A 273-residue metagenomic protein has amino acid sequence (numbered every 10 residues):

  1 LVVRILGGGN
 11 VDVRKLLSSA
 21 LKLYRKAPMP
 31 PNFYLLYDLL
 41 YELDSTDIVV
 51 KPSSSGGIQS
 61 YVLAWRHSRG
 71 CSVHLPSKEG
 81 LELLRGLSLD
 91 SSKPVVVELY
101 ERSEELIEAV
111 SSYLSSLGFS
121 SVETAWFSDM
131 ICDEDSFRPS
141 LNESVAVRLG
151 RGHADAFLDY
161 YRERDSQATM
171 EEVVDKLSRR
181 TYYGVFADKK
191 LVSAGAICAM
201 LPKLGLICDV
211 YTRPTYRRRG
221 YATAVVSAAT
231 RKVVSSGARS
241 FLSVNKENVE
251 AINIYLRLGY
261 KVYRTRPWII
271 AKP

Functional and structural regions predicted by a protein language model:
V2-F33, W126-D129, E134-A168: Short amphipathic alpha-helix that is part of the acyltransferase structural core
V3-G8, P31-V95, S193-C208: Conserved donor-binding loop and adjoining core beta-sheet/short helix segment in diverse acyl/aminoacyl transferases
P28-I48, Y161-A187, A196: Active-site rim helix/loop that mediates acceptor-substrate recognition in acyltransferases
W65-E143, I269-I270: Acyl-donor-binding surface of acyltransferase catalytic domains
W65-H67, M170-R213: A conserved beta-strand-loop-helix scaffold within acyl/acetyltransferase catalytic domains
K78-L89, T212, R218-S235, I252-R257: Conserved acetyl-CoA-binding loop-helix of GNAT-fold acetyltransferases
E104-S121, T223, K246-R264: Conserved active-site alpha-helix within GNAT-family acetyltransferase domains
S240-V244: Conserved hydrophobic beta-strand within the GNAT/NAT acetyltransferase core sheet that lines the active-site cleft
